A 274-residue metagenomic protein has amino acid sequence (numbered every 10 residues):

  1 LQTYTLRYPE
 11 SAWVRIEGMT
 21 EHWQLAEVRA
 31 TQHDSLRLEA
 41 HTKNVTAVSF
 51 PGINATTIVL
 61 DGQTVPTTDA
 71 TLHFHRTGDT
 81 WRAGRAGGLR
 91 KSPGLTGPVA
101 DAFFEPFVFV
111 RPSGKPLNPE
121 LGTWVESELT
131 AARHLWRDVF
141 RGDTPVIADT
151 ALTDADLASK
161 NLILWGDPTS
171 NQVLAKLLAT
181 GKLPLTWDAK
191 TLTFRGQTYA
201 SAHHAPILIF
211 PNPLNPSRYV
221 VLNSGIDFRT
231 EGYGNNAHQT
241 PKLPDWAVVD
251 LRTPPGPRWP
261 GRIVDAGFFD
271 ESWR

Functional and structural regions predicted by a protein language model:
L1-N44: Surface beta-strand/loop "capping" patches
E39, A47-R274: Solvent-exposed alpha-helical segments and adjacent loops that form catalytic or protein-interaction surfaces
